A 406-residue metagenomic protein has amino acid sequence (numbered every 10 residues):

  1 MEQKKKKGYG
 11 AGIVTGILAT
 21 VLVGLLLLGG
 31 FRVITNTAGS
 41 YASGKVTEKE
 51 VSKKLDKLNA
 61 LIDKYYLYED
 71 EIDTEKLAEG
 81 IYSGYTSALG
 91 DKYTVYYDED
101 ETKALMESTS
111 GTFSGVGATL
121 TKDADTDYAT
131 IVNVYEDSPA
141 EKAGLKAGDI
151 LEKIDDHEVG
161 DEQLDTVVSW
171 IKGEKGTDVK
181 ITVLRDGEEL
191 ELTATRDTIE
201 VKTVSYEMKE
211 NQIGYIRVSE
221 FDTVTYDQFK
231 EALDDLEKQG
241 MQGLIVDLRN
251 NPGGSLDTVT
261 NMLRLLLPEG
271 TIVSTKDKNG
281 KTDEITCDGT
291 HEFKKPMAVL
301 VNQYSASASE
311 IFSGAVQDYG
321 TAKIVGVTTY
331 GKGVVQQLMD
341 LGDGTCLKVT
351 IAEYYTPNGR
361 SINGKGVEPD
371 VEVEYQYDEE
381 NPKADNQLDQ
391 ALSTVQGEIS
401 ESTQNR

Functional and structural regions predicted by a protein language model:
M1-K122, Q163-M208, E220, K230 (+5 more regions): Intrinsically disordered, Ser/Thr/Pro/Gly-rich linkers and terminal tails that flank and connect PDZ domains
E2-K5, V132, E141-A143, A147 (+3 more regions): Cleft-lining beta-strand/loop regions that shape enzyme active-site pockets
G16, T20, G44, E48 (+3 more regions): PDZ/PDZ-like domain segments forming the peptide/carboxylate-binding groove, activating on the N-terminal beta-strands
G115-G117, Y128, D178, E191 (+3 more regions): A residue-level signal for beta-strand positions that form part of recognition/binding surfaces within mature
T126-Y135, E188-T193, V273, C346-V349 (+1 more regions): Short, well-ordered strand-loop elements centered on a beta-strand within folded domains, enriched for acidic residues
Q336-L341, L347-D378: Conserved P-loop NTPase
